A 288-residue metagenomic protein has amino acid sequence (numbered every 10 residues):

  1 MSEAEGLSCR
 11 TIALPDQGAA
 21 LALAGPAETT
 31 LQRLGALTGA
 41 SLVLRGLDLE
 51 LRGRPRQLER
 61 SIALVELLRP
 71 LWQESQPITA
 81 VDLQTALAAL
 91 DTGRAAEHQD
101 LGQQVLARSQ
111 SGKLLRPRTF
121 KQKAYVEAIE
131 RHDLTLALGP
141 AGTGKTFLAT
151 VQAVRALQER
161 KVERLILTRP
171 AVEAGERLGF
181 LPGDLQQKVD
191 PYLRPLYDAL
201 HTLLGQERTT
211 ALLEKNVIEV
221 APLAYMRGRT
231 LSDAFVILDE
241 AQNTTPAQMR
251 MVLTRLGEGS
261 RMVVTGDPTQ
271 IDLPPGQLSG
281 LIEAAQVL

Functional and structural regions predicted by a protein language model:
S2-A22: Short glycine-/aliphatic-rich beta-strand segments at the starts of folded cytosolic domains
L14-D16, L44-G46, G53-P55, R169 (+2 more regions): Flexible glycine-/small-residue-rich
A19-A36: Short amphipathic alpha-helix segments
A36-T38, R45: N-terminal assembly/transducer modules of large multi-domain enzymes, emphasizing dimerization/partner-binding
V43-G102: Interdomain "pre-motor" coupling segment immediately N-terminal to P-loop NTPase/helicase cores
L101-L114: Conserved adenine-nucleotide phosphate-binding loops and their immediately adjacent elements
S111-F120, A128-L238, Q242-L288: Conserved helicase motor core of SF1/SF2 NTP-dependent helicases
